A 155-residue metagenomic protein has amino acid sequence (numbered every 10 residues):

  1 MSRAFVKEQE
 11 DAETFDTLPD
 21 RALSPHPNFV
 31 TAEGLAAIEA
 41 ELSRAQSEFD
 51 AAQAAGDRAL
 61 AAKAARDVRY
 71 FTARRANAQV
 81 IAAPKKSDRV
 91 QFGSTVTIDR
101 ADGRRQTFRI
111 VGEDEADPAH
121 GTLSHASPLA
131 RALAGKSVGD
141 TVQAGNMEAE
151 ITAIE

Functional and structural regions predicted by a protein language model:
M1-R74, K86: Helix-rich terminal scaffold detector
R44-S47, N77, R131-V138: Short, intrinsically disordered, mixed-charge
A52, A61-A64, A78, S94 (+1 more regions): Small-side-chain structural scaffolding
R75-A82: Interdomain regulatory linker/hinge segments that flank or connect interaction modules in polarity/junction/synaptic
A82-A149: Non-DNA-binding regulatory cores of transcription-related proteins, predominantly C-terminal effector-binding
I151-E155: Short hydrophobic/aromatic patches at helix-to-coil boundaries
